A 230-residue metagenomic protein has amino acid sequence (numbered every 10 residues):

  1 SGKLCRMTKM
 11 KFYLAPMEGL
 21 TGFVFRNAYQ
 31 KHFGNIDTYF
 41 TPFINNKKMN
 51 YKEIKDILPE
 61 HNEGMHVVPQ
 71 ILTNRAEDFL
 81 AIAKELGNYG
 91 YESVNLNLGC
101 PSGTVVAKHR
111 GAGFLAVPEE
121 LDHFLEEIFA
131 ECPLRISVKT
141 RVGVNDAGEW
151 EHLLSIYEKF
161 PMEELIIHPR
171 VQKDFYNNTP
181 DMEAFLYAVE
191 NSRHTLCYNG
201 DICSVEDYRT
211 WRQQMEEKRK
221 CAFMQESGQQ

Functional and structural regions predicted by a protein language model:
G2-Q230: Flavin-dependent oxidoreductase catalytic cores
